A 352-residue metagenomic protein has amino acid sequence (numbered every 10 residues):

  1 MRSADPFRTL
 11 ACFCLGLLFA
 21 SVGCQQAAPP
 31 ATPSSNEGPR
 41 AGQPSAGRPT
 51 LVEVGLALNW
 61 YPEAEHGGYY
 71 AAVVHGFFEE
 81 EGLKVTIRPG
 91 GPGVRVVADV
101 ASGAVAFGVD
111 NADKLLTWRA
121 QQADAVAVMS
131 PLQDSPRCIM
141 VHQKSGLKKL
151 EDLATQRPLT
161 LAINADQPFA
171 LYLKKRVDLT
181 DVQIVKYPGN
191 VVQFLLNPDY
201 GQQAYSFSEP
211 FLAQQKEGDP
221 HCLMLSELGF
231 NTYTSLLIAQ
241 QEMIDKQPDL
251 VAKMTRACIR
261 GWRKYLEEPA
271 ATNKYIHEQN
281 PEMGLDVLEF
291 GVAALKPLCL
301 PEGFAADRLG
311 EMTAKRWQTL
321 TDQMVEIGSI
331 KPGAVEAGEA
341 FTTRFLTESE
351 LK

Functional and structural regions predicted by a protein language model:
M1-L51, E350-K352: Short, low-complexity disordered leader/linker segments with a strong preference for bacterial N-terminal type II
P30-Y187, V191-F207: Short, glycine-/small- and polar/acidic-enriched structural segments that line small-molecule recognition paths
L56, I87, Q183-V185, Q215 (+7 more regions): A residue-level marker of the well-folded mature domains of exported/periplasmic proteins
A71, D99, T117, L171-Y172 (+6 more regions): Alpha-helical scaffold segments in soluble metabolic enzymes
A71, R137-L147, T234-L250, A305: A bilobed periplasmic-binding-protein/Venus flytrap-type ligand-binding module shared by bacterial periplasmic
D113, G189-G284: Pocket-lining segment of extracytoplasmic ligand-binding domains
K246-I330: Secondary-structure end/capping motifs
W317-K352: Conserved C-terminal helix/tail region of periplasmic/extracytoplasmic solute-binding proteins
